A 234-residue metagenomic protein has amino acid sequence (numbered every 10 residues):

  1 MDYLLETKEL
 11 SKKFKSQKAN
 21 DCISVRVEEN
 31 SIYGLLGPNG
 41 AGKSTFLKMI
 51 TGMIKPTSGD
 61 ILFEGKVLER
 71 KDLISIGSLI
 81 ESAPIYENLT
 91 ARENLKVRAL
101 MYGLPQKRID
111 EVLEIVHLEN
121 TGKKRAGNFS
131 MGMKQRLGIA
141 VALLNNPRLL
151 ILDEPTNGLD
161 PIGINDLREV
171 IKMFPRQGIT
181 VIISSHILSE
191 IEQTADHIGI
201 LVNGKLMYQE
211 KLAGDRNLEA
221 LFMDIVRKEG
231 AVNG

Functional and structural regions predicted by a protein language model:
T51: Helix-to-loop junction immediately C-terminal to a conserved catalytic motif
G59-I74, Y208: Conserved ABC transporter NBD signature motif
K96, L100, Q106-T121: Conserved ABC ATPase "signature" region
L150-E154: Catalytic Walker B motif of ABC-type/P-loop ATPase nucleotide-binding domains
